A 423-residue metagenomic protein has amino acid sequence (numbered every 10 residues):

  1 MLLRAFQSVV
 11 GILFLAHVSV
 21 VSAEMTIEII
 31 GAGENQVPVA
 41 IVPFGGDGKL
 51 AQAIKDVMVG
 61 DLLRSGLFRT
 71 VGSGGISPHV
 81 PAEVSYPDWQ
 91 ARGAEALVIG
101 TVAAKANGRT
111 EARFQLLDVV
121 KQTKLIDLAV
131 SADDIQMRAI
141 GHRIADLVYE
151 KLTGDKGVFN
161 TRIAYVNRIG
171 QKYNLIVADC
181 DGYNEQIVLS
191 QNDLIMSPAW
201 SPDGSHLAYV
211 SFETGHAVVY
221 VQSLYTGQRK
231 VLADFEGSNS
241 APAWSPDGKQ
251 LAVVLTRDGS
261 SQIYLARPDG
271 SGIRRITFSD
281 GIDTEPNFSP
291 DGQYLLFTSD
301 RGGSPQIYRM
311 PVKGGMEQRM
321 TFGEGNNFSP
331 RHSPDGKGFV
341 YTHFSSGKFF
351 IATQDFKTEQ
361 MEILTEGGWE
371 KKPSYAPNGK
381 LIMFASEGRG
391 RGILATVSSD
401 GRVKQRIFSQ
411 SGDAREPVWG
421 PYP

Functional and structural regions predicted by a protein language model:
M25-T26, A82-L147: Amphipathic beta-strand/beta-sheet edge segments enriched in Tyr/Trp
T26-D88, V98, V102-A104: Short beta-strand->alpha-helix linker/helix-N-cap micro-motif that forms a surface specificity/interaction loop
V120, D179-Y183, S223-G227, R267-S271 (+3 more regions): Short loop/turn segments that connect beta-strands within beta-propeller blades
K156, N167-N174, N192-D193, V210-V219 (+10 more regions): A flexible loop/linker signature enriched in serine peptidases of the S9 family
G157-F159, P202-D203, P246-D247, P290-D291 (+3 more regions): Residue-level detector of Asp-centered blade-edge/turn motifs that repeat once per structural unit in beta-propeller
I163, G204-L207, G248-A252, G292-L295 (+2 more regions): Hydrophobic beta-strand positions that form the internal "hydrophobic ladder" of WD40/Gbeta-like beta-propeller blades
G392-P423: Blade-level signature of beta-propeller repeat domains, shared across WD40, Kelch, NHL, RCC1 and BNR/Asp-box propellers
